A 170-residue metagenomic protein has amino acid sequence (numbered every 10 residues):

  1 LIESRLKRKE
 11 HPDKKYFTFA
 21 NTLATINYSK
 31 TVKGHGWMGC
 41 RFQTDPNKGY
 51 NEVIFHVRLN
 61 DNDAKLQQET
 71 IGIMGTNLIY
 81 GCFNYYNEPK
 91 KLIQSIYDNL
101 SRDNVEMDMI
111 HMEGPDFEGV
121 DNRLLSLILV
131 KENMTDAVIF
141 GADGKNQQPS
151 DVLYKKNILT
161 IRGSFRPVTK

Functional and structural regions predicted by a protein language model:
L1-P167: Non-catalytic terminal extensions that flank enzyme cores
